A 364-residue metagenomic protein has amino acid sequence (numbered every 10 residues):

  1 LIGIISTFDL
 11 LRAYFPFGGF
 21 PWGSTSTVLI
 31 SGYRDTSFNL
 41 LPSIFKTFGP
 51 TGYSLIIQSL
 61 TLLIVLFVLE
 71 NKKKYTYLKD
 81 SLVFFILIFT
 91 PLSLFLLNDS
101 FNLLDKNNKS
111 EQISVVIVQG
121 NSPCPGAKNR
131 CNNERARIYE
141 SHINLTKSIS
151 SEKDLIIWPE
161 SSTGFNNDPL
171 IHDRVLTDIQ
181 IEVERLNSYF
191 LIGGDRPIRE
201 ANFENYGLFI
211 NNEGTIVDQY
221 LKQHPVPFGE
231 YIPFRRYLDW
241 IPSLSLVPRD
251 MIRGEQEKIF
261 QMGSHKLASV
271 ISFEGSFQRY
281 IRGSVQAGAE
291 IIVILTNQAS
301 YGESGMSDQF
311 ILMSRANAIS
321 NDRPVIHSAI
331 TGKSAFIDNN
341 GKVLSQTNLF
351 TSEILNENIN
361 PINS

Functional and structural regions predicted by a protein language model:
L1-S364: Enzyme catalytic cores with a strong preference for nitrogen-chemistry domains
